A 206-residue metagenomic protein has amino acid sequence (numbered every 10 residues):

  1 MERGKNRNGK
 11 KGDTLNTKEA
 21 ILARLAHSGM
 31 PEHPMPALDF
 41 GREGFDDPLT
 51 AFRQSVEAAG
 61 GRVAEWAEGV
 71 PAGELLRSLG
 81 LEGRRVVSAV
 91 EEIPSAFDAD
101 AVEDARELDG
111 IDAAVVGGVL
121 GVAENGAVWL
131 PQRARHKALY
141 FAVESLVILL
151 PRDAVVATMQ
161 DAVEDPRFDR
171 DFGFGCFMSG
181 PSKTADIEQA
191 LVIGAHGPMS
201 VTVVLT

Functional and structural regions predicted by a protein language model:
E2-K5, K10-T206: The feature marks the mature, well-folded catalytic cores of soluble enzymes
